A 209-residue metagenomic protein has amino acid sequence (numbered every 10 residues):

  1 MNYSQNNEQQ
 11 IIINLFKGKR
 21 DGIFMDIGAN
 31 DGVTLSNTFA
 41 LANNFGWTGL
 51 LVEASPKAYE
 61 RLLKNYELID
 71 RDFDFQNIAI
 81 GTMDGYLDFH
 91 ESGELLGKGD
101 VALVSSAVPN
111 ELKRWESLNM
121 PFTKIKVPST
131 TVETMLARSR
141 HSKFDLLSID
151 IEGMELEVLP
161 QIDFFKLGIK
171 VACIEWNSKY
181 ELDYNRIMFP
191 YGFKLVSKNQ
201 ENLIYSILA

Functional and structural regions predicted by a protein language model:
M1-A209: Phosphate/nucleotide-binding beta-alpha loop and adjacent structural elements of enzyme active sites
